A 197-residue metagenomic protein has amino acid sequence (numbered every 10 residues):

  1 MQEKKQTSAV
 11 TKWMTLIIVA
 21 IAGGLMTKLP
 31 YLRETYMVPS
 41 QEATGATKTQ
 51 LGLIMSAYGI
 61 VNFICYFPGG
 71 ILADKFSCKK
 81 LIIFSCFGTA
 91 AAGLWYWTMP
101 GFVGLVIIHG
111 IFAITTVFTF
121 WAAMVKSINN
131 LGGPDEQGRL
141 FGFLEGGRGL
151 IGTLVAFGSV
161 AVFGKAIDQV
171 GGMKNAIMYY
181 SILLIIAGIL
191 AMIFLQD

Functional and structural regions predicted by a protein language model:
S8-Y36: Pair of pore-lining "gating" transmembrane helices in MFS-fold secondary transporters
Y31, G59-F67, T153: Residue-level signature of mid-helix packing/kink "hotspots" within the transmembrane helices of 12-pass Major
I64-S77: Helix-to-loop junctions at the C-terminal end of transmembrane segments in multipass secondary transporters
F87-G101: C-terminal ends and interior cores of transmembrane alpha-helices in multi-pass membrane transporters/permeases
F118-G133: Intracellular juxtamembrane helix-capping segments at the cytosolic ends of symmetry-related transmembrane helices
G138-F163: Glycine-rich segments within core transmembrane alpha-helices of 12-TM secondary carriers
K174-I193: Symmetry-related core transmembrane helices of the 12-TM Major Facilitator Superfamily/SLC fold
